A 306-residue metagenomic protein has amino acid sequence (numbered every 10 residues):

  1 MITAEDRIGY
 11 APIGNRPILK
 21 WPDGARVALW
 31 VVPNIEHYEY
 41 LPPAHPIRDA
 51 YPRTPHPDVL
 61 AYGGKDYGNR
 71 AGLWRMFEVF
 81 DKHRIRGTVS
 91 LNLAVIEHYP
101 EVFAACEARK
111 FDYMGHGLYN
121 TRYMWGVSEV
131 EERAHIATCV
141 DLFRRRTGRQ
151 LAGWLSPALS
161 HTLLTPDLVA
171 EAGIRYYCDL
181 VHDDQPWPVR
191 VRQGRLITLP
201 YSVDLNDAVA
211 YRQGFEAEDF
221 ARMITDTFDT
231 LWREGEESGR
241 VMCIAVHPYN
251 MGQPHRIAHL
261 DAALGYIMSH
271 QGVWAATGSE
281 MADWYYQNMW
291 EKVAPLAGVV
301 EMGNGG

Functional and structural regions predicted by a protein language model:
I2-I197, A221-I244, N250-G306: Catalytic alpha-helical scaffold of carbohydrate-active enzymes acting on polysaccharides/glycoconjugates
I197-F215: Glycine-rich, positively charged active-site loop/lid region within alpha/beta enzyme cores that binds and organizes
A210-A217, Y249-Q253: Short, glycine/charged-rich beta-strand-loop motifs at protein surfaces that mediate ligand recognition and catalysis
